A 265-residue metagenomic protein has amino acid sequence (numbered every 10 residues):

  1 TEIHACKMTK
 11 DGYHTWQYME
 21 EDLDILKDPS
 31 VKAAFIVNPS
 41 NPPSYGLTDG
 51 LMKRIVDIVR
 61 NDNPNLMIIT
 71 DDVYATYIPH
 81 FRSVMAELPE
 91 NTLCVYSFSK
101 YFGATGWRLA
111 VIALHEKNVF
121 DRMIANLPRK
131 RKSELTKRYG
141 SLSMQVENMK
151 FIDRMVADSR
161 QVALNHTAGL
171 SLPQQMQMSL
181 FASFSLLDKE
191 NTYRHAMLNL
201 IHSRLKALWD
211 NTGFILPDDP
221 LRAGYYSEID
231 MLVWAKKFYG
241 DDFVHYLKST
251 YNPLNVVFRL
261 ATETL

Functional and structural regions predicted by a protein language model:
T1-L265: PLP-dependent class I/II
